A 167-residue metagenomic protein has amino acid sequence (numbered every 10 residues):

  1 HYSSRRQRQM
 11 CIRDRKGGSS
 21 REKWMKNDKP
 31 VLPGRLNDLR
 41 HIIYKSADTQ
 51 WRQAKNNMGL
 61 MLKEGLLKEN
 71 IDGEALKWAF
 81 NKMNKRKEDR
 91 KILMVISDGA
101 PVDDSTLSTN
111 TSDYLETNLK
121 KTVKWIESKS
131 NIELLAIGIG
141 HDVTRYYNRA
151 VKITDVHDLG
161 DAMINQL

Functional and structural regions predicted by a protein language model:
H1-D14: Single conserved hydrophobic/aromatic residue that forms the stacking wall/gate of nucleotide- or nucleobase-binding
R13, V95-A100: Short loop/turn segments at strand-loop or loop-helix junctions that form parts of catalytic or ligand-binding pockets
R15-K23, D104-L107, R145-N148: A short acidic (Asp/Glu
G17-E74: Short, charged loop segments at secondary-structure junctions
K63-N70, E74-N81, G99-Y146, I153-T154: VWA/integrin I-like adhesion module and closely mimicked acidic/polar interface patches used
N81-D89: Surface-exposed acidic, glycine-flexible loop patches that form ligand/cofactor-binding and adhesion interfaces
R90-M94: Structural motif
R149-L167: C-terminal helix of von Willebrand factor
